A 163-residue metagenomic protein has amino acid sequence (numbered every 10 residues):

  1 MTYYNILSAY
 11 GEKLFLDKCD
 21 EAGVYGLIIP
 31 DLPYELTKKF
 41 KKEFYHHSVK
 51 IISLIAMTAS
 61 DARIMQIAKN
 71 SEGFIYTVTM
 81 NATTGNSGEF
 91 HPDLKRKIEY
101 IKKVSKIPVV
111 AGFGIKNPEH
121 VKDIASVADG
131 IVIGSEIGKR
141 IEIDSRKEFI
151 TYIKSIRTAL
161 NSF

Functional and structural regions predicted by a protein language model:
M1-I29, T151-K154, T158-F163: Active-site beta->alpha loop and helix N-cap motifs at the rims of alpha/beta catalytic domains
M1-Y10, P33-Y34, I55-A59, P108-P118: Glycine-rich beta-to-alpha transition loops that act as phosphate-gripper elements at the mouths of alpha/beta enzyme
M1-Y3, F44-L54, K102-F113, S162-F163: Short beta-strand/loop segments at the ligand-binding rim of alpha/beta enzyme cores
G23-L36, K50-A59: Catalytic beta/alpha-barrel core
G26-L36, T77-N86, G114-I115, V127-R146: Glycine-rich phosphate-binding active-site loops on the catalytic face of alpha/beta enzymes
A59-N70, A111, I115-I131: Catalytic cores of alpha/beta
I64-K103, R140, S145: Glycine/Thr-rich beta-alpha phosphate-binding loop at enzyme active sites
E99-S105, K116-F163: Alpha/beta catalytic cores of nucleotide-metabolism and tRNA/nucleoside-modifying enzymes
